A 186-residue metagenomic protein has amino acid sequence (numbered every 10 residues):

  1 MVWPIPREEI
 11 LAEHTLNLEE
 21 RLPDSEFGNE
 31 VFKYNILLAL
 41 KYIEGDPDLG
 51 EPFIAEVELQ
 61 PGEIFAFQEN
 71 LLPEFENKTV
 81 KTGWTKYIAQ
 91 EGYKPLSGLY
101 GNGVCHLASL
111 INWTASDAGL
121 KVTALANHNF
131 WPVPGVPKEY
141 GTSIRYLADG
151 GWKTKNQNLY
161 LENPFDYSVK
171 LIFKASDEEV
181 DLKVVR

Functional and structural regions predicted by a protein language model:
M1-R186: Well-ordered beta-sheet/strand-loop patches within structured domains
